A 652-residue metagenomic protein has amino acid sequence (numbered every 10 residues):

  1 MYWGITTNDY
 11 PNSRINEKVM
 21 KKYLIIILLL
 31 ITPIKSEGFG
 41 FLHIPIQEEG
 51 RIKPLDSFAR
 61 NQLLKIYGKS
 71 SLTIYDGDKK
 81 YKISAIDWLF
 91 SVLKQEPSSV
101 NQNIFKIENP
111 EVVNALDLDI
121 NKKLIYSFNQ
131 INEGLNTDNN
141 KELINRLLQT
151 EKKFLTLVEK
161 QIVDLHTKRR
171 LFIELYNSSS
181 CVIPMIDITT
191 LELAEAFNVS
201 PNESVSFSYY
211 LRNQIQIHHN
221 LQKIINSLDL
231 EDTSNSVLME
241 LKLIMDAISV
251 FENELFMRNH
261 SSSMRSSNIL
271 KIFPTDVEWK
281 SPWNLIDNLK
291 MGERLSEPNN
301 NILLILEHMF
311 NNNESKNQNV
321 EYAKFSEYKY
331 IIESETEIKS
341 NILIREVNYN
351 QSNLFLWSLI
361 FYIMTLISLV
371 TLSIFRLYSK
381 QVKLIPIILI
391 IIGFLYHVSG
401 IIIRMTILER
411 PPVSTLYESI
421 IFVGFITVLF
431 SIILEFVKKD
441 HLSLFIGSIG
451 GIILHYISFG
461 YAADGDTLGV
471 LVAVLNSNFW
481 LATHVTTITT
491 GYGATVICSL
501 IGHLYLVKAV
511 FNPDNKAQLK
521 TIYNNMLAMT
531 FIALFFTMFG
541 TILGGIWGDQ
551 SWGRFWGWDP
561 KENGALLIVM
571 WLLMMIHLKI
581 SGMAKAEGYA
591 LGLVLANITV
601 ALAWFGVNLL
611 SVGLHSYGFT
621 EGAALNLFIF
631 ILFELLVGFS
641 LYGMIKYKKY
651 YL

Functional and structural regions predicted by a protein language model:
T6-T7: Ala/Thr-enriched low-complexity intrinsically disordered regions
Y10-V19: Short, Lys/Arg-enriched N-terminal segments with co-localized hydrophobic residues within the first ~10-30 amino acids
Y23-I31: Sec-dependent N-terminal signal peptides
S36-I342: Soluble extramembrane regions of membrane proteins in the secretory/endomembrane system
G40-H43, E48, I52-P54, F58-R60 (+19 more regions): Hydrophobic cores of alpha-helical transmembrane segments in multi-pass integral membrane proteins
I338-I363: Cytosolic-side membrane-insertion boundary helix
